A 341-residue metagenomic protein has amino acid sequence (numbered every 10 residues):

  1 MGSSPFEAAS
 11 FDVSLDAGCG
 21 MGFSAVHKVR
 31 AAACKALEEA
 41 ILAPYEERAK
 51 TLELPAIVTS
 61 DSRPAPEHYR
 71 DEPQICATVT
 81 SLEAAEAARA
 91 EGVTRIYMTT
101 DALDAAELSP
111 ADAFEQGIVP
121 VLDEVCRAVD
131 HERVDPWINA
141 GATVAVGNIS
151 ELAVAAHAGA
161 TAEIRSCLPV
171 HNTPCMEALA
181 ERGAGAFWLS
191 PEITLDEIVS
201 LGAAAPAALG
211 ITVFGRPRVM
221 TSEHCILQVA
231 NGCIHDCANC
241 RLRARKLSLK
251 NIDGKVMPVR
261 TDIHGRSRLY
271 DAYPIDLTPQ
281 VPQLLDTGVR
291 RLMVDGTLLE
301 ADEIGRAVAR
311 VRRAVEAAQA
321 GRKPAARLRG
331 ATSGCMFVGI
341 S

Functional and structural regions predicted by a protein language model:
M1-A178, R182-S341: Active-site pocket-lining/capping segments in soluble small-molecule metabolic enzymes
